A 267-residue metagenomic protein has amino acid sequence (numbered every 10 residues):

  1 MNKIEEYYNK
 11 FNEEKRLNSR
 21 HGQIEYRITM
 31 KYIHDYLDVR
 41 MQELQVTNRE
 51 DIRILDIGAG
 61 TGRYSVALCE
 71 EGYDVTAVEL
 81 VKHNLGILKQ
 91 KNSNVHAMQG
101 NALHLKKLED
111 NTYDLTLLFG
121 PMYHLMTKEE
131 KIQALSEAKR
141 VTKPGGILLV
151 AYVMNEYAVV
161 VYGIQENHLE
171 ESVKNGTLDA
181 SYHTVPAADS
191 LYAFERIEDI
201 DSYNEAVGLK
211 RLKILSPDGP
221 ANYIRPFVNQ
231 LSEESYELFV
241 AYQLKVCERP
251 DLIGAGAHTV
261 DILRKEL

Functional and structural regions predicted by a protein language model:
M1-L44, R63: Conserved class I S-adenosyl-L-methionine
D51-G58: Conserved class I S-adenosyl-L-methionine
G62-H104: Class I SAM-dependent methyltransferase SAM/SAH-binding core
K106-T116: A short acidic, Gly/Pro-enriched loop at the edge of an enzyme's catalytic core that lines a small-molecule cofactor
I132-P144: A short glycine-rich, Lys/Arg-flanked "PGG" loop and its adjoining helix->strand segment in the class I
L149-G176: Conserved class I S-adenosyl-L-methionine
S190-V207, I214: Short alpha-helix
L212-L267: A C-terminal cap/extension of S-adenosyl-L-methionine-dependent methyltransferases that defines the acceptor-substrate
